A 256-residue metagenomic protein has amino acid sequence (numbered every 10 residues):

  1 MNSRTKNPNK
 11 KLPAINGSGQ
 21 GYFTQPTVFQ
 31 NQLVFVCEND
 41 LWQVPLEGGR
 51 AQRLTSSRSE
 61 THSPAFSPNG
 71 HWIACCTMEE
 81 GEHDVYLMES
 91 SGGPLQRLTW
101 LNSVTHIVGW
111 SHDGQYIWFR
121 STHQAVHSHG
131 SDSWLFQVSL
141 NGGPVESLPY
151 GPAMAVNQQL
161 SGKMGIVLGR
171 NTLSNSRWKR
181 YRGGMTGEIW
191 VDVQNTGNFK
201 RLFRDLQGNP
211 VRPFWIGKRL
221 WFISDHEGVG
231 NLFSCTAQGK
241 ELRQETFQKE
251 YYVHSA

Functional and structural regions predicted by a protein language model:
M1-G17: Basic/polar N-terminal segments that are highly enriched at the extreme N-terminus, encompassing both cleavable
L12-V44, S63-P64: Beta-strand-rich domains and repeat architectures in extracellular enzymes and scaffolds, especially beta-propellers
F29, S67, S111, Q159-S161 (+1 more regions): Structural WD40 beta-propeller signal
V36-W42, S56-T61, H71-Y86, P94 (+9 more regions): A flexible loop/linker signature enriched in serine peptidases of the S9 family
E47, N195, G217, T236-Q238: Short acidic-glycine loop/turn motifs at beta-strand connectors
Q244: Conserved active-site loop/cleft motifs that coordinate metal ions or position small ligands
